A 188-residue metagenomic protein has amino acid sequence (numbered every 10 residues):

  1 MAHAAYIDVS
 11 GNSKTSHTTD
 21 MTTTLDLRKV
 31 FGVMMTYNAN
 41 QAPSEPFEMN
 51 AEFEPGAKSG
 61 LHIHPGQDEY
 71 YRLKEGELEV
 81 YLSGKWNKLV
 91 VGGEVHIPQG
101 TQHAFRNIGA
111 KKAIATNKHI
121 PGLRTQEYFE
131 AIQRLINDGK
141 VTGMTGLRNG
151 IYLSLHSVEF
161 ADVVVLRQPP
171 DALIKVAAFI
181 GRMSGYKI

Functional and structural regions predicted by a protein language model:
M1-V30, N38-P46, K58-L61, P65-Q67 (+1 more regions): Jelly-roll (double-stranded beta-helix
E48-E52: Short amphipathic
Y71: Structured binding elements
K74-E75, V91: A cytosolic small-molecule/anion-sensing beta-strand core signal
